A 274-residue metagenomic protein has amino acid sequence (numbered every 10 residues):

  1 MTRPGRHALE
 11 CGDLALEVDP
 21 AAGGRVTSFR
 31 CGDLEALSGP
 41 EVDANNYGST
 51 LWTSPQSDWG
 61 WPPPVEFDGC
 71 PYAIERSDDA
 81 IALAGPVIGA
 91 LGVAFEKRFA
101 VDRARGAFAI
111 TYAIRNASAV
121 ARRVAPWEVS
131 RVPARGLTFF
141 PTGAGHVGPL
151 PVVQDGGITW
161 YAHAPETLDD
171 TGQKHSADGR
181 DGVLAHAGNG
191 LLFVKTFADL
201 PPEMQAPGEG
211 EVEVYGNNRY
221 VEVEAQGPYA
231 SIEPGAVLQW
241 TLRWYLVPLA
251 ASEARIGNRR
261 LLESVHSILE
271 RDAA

Functional and structural regions predicted by a protein language model:
M1-A109, A113, A117-A273: Surface-exposed acidic/polar loop and edge beta-strand patches at domain peripheries
